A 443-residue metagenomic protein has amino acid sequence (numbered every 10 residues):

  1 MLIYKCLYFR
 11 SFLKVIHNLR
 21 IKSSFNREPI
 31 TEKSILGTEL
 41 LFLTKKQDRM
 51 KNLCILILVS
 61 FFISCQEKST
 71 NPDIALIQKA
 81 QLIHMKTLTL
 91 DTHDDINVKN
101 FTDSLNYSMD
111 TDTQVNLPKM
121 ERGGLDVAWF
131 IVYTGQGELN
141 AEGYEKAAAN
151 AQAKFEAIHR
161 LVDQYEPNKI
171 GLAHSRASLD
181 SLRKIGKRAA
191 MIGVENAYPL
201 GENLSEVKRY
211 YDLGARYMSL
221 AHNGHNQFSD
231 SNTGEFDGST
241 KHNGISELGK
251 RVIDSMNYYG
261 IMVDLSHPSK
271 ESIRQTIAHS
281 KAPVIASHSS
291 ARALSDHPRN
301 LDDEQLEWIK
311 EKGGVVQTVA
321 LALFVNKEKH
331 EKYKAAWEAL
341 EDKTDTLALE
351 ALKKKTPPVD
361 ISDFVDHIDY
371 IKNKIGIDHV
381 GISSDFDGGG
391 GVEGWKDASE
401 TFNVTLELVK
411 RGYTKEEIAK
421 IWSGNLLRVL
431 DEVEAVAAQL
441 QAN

Functional and structural regions predicted by a protein language model:
C6-A75: Bacterial Sec-dependent N-terminal signal peptides
R10-F12, K22, K33, S246 (+3 more regions): Proteins with a high burden of low-complexity, intrinsically disordered sequence enriched in S/T/G/P/A and R, requiring
R27-E28, S34, L40, L76 (+4 more regions): Generic signature of intrinsically disordered, low-complexity, basic-rich segments and short cationic peptides
N52, K270, A398-T401: Short alpha-helical patches at coil-to-helix transitions and adjacent helical residues in well-structured domains
Q66-T240, R292, D296-N443: N-terminal hydrophobic targeting/anchoring segments and the immediately downstream early-domain regions of hydrolases
H242-S289: Loop-centered beta-sheet repeat module
